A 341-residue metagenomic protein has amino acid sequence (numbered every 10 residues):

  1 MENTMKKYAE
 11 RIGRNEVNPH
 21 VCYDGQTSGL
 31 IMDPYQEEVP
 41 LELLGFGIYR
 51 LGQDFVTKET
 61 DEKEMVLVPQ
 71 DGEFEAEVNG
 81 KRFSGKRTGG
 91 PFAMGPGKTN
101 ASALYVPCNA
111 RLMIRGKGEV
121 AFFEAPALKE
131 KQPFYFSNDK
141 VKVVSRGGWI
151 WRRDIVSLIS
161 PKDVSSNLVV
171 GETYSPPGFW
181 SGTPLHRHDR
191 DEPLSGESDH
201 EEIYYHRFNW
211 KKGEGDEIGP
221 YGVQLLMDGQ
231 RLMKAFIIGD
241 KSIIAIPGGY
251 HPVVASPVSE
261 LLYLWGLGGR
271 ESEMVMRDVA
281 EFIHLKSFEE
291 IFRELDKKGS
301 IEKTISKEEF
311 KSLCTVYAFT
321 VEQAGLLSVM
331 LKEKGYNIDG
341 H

Functional and structural regions predicted by a protein language model:
E2-A101, A125-A127, D139-D240, A255-E290: Active-site region of the double-stranded beta-helix
R11-G13, P107, Y135-D139, P247 (+1 more regions): Helix N-cap / beta->alpha transition motif
L67-V68, L104-V106, L112, V120-F123 (+2 more regions): Short hydrophobic-aromatic micro-motifs
A76, L112-I114, V120, I305 (+2 more regions): Hydrophobic beta-strand residues in large extracellular and virion-surface proteins
A103-R111, G239-Y250: Conserved SET/PR-domain catalytic core that frames the SAM/AdoMet-binding pocket
P107-D139: Extended acidic/polar, glycine-enriched regions that form or flank non-catalytic beta-rich accessory modules
I203, I243, P247-H251, E260-L261 (+1 more regions): Short amphipathic alpha-helical surface patches that serve as generic macromolecular interface elements
F288-H341: Transcription initiation cofactors for RNA polymerase, centered on bacterial and plant organellar sigma factors
